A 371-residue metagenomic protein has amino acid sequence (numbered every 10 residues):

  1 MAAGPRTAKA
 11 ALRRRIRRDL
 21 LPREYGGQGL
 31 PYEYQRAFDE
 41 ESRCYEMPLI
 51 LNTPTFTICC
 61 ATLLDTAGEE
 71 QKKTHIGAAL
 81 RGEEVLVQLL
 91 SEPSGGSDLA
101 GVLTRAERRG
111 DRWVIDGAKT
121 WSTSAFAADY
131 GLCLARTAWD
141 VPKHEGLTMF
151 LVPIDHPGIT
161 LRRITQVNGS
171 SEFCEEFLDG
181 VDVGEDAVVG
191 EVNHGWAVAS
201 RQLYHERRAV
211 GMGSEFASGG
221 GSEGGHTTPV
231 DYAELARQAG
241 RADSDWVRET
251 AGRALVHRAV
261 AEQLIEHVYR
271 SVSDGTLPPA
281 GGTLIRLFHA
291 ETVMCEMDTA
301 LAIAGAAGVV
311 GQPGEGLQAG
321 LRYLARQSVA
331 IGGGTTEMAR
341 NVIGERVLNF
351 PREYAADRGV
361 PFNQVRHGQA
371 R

Functional and structural regions predicted by a protein language model:
L12, S122, T283, L287-R371: Alpha-helix capping/hinge segments and adjacent helical runs
L12-E83, S124-Y130, G213, R258 (+4 more regions): Internal helix-loop-helix
G82-L90, C133-L134: A short, Trp-centered hydrophobic/proline-enriched beta-strand micro-motif
G95-G96, T120-A125, V167-N168, S328-G333: Glycine-rich phosphate/pyrophosphate-binding beta-alpha loops
T104-E107: A structural signal for short hydrophobic beta-strand segments in well-ordered beta-sheet cores
R112, D116-R162: A short core secondary-structure module
I159-E262, V329, V365-R371: Glycine-rich beta->alpha junctions and the first turn(s) of the following alpha-helix
R248-R253, A280-L287: Short, charged, amphipathic alpha-helical segments
